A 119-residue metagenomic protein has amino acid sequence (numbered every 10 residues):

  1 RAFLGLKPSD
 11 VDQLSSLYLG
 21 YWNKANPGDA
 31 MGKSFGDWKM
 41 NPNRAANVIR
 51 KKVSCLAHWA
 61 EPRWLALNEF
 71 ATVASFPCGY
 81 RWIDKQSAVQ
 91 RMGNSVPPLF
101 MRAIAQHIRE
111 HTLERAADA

Functional and structural regions predicted by a protein language model:
R1-A119: S-adenosyl-L-methionine-dependent DNA methyltransferase catalytic core
